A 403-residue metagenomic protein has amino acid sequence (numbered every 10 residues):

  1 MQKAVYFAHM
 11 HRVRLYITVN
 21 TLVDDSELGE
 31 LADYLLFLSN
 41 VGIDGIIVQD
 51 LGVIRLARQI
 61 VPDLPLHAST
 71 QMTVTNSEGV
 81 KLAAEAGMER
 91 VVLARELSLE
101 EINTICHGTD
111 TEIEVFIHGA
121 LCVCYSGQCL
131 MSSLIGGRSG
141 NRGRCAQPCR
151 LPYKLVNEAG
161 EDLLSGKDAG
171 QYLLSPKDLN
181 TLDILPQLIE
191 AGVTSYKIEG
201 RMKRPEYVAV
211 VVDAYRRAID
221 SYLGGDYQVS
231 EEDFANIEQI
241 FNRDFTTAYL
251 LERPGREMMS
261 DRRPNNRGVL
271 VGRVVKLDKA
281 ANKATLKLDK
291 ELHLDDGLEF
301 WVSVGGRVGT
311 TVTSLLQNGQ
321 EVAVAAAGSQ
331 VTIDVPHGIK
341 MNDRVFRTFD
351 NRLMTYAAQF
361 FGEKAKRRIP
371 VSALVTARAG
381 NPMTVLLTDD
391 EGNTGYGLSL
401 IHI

Functional and structural regions predicted by a protein language model:
M1-T21, D25-S39, V48, I60 (+2 more regions): Surface-exposed amphipathic alpha-helical tracts and adjacent flexible/coil segments at the periphery of soluble enzymes
G52-V53: Alpha-helix capping/helix-boundary segments
A57: RNase H-like DDE/DDD metal-dependent nuclease/strand-transfer catalytic core used by mobile genetic elements
T73: Beta/alpha (TIM)-barrel catalytic core signal, keyed to glycine-rich beta->alpha loops juxtaposed to Asp/Glu that bind
S77-E78: Conserved nucleotide-cofactor-binding alpha/beta core module
